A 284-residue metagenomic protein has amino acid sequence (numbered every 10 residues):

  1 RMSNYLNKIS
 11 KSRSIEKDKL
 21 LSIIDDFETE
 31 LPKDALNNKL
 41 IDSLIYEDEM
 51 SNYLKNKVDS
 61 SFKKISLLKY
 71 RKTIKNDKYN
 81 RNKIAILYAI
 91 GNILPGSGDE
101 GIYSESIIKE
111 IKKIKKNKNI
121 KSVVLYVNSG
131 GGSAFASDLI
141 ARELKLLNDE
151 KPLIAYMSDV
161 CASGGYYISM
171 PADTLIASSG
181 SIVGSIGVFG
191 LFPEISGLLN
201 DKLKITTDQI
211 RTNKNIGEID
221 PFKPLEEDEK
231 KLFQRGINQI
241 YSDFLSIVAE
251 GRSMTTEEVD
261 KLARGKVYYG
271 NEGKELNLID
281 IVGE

Functional and structural regions predicted by a protein language model:
R1-K17, L21, T29, K55-K151 (+1 more regions): Small-residue-centered hinge/linker elements
I23-F27, Y156-A162, L262-K266: Glycine-rich beta-to-alpha transition loops that act as phosphate-gripper elements at the mouths of alpha/beta enzyme
I41-S51, A172-G187, I279-E284: Gly/Pro- and small hydrophobic-enriched strand-loop and loop-to-helix capping segments that sit at the rims
V259: Short helix- or helix-capping micro-motifs that position conserved polar/aromatic residues at function-defining sites
G265-E284: C-terminal structured "cap/appendage" subdomains that terminate the fold
